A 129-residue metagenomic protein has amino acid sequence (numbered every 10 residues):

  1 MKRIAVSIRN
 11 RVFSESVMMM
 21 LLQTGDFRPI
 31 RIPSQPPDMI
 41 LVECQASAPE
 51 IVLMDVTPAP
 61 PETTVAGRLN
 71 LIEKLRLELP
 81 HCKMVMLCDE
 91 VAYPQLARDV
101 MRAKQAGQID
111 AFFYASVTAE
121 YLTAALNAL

Functional and structural regions predicted by a protein language model:
M1-I4: Extreme N-terminal starter segment of soluble prokaryotic enzymes
S7-R9: Conserved acidic carboxylate
R11-F13, T57-T63, E90-Y93, A119: Short acidic, S/G/P-rich loop/turn micro-motifs used as interaction or catalytic elements
R11-I32, P37: Two-component/phosphorelay signaling modules centered on CheY-like receiver
P33-I51, P61: Acidic, metal-coordinating helix/loop segments flanking the phosphotransfer/catalytic sites of two-component signaling
T64-N70, V85-A111: Alpha4 helix (beta4-alpha4-beta5 surface) of REC/receiver domains from two-component response regulators
R76-K83: His-Asp phosphorelay/catalytic-motif detector in bacterial-type signaling
Y114-L126: C-terminal output helix
